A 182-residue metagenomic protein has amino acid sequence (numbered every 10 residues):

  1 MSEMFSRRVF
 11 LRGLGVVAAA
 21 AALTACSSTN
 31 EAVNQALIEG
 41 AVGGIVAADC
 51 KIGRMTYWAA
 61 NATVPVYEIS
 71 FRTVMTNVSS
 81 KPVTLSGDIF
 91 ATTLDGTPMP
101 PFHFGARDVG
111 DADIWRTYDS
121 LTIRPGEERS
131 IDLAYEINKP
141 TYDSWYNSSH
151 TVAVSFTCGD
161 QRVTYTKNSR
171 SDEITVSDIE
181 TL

Functional and structural regions predicted by a protein language model:
M1-A21, A25: N-terminal secretory signal peptides and thylakoid transit peptides that target proteins across membranes
S27-E31: Sec-dependent signal peptide cleavage junction
A32-V64: Low-complexity, acidic Ser/Thr/Pro/Gly-rich terminal tails and inter-domain linkers that flank the onset of structured
R54-E68, K81-P82, T122-R124: Short, solvent-exposed beta-strand/turn "edge" segments of beta-rich domains on protein surfaces
Y57, M99-F102, R129, V163-Y165: Short, isolated positions in well-ordered beta-strands
I69-M75: Short, well-ordered beta-strand segments enriched in hydrophobic/aromatic residues
T76-E127: The feature marks short-to-medium sequence segments in extracytoplasmic or secretory-pathway proteins
E127-R129, L133-L182: Surface-exposed edge beta-strand/loop patches
